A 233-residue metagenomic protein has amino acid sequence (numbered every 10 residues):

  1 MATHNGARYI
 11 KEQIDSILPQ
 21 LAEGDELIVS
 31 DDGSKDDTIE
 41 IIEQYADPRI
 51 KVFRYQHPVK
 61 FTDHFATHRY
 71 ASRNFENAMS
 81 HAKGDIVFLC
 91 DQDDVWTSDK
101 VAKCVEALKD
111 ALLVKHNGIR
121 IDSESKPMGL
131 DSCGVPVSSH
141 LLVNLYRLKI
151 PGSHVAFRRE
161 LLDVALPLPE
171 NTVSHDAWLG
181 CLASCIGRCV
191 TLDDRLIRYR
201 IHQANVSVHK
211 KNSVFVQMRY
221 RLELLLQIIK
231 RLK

Functional and structural regions predicted by a protein language model:
G6-P19: Short, well-formed alpha-helical segments that are part of the catalytic scaffolds of diverse glycosyltransferases
Y9-K11, D36-Q44, D99: Acidic helix N-cap motif at the loop->helix transition within catalytic regions of sugar-transfer enzymes
L18-V29, D37, R49-K51: Short loop->beta transition adjacent to catalytic acidic/histidine clusters or analogous donor-positioning motifs
D31-E40, H57-V59: A conserved acidic beta->alpha catalytic loop
P58-A82: Glycine-rich, basic loop-to-helix element that forms the pyrophosphate-binding segment of sugar-nucleotide handling
V87: Short aromatic/hydrophobic "clamp" motif used to bind/position activated sugar donors
V95, D99-M128: Conserved donor NDP-sugar-binding/catalytic core segment of glycosyltransferases
H140-K210: Conserved nucleotide-sugar donor-binding catalytic segment
